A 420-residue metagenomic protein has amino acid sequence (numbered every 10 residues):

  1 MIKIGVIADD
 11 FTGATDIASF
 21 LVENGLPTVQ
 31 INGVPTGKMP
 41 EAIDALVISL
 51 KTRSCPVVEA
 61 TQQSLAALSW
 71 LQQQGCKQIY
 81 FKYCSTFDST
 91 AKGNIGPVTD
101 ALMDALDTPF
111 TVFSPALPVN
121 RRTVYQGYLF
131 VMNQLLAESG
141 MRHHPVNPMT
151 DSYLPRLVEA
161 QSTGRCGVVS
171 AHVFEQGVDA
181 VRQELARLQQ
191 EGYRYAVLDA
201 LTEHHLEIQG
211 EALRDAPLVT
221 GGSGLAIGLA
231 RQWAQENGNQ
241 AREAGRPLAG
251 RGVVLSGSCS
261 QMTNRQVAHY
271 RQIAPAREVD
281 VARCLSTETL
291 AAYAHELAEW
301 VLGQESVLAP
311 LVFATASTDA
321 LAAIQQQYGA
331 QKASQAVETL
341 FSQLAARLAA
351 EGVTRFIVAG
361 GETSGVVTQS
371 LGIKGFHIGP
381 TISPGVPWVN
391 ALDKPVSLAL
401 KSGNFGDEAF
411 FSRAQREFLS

Functional and structural regions predicted by a protein language model:
M1-K3, A60, L68-L206, S420: Cap/lid and interdomain-hinge subdomains that line or gate substrate/regulatory clefts in soluble alpha/beta enzymes
I2-E41, A60-S64, S114-V119: N-terminal basic/disordered segments at the start of proteins
V6-A8, V29-I31, I79-Y83, T111-P115 (+9 more regions): General beta-strand structural signal in soluble alpha/beta enzymes
I17-S19, A91-I95, R122-F130, A180-V181 (+6 more regions): Short acidic, glycine/serine/threonine-rich loops at helix termini
D44-T52, E305, N390-S420: A structural-propensity feature for long, helix-poor, extended segments
M132-E299: Conserved, well-structured core segments that form the ligand-binding/active-site neighborhood of functional domains
A298-A359: C-terminal structural cap/anchor segments
V353-T354, E362-F410: Conserved, well-ordered active-site substructure
